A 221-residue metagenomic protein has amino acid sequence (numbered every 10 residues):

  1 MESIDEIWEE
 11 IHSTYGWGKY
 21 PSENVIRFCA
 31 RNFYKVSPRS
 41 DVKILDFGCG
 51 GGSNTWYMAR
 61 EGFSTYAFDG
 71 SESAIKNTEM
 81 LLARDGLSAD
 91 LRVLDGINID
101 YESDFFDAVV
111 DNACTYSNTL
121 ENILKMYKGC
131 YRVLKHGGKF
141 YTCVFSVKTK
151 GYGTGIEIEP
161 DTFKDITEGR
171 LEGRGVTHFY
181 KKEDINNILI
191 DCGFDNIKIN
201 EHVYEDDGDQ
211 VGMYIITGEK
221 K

Functional and structural regions predicted by a protein language model:
M1-D41, G50-N98, K139-K221: Class I (Rossmann-like) S-adenosyl-L-methionine-dependent methyltransferase catalytic domain, capturing the SAM-binding
P21, N122-I123: Residues at alpha-helix caps and immediate loop-helix transition turns in enzyme cores, especially N- and C-cap
F47: Conserved beta-strand/loop positions that form the S-adenosyl-L-methionine
I97-V109: A short acidic, Gly/Pro-enriched loop at the edge of an enzyme's catalytic core that lines a small-molecule cofactor
D100-E102, T119, K181: GHKL-family ATP-binding catalytic core of two-component histidine kinases
A108-N122: A short SAM/SAH-binding and catalytic strip from SAM-dependent methyltransferases
L124-H136: A short glycine-rich, Lys/Arg-flanked "PGG" loop and its adjoining helix->strand segment in the class I
